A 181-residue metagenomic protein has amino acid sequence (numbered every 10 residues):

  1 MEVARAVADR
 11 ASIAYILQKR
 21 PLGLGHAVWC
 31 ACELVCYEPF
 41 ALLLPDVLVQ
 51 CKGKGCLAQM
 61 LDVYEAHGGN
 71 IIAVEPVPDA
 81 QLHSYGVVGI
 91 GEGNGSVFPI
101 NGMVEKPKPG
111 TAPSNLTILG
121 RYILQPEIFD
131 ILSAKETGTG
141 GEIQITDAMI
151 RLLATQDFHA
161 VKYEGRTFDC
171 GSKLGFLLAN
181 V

Functional and structural regions predicted by a protein language model:
M1-L44, L48-K52: Conserved N-terminal catalytic core of the sugar/cofactor nucleotidyltransferase
R10-S12, H67, T155-D157: A generic structural signal for alpha->beta connector loops
L17, L42-L44, A73-P76, K162-Y163: Short beta-strand segments
R20-L24, D79-A80, P109-T111, T167-D169: A short acidic, often aromatic-flanked loop/helix-cap motif at beta-alpha or helix-coil junctions that lines enzyme
H26, G55, Q144: Short, conserved clusters of charged catalytic residues that mark active-site and nucleotide-handling motifs
L34, V63-Y64, L152: Hydrophobic helix-cap positions at the C-terminus of alpha-helices in RecA-like/P-loop ATPase nucleotide-binding cores
Y37-P39, I90, S96-N101, P113-V181: Conserved alpha/beta core of the MobA/IspD/sugar-nucleotide pyrophosphorylase nucleotidyltransferase superfamily
L48-D130, K135: Conserved core of the sugar-phosphate nucleotidyltransferase
